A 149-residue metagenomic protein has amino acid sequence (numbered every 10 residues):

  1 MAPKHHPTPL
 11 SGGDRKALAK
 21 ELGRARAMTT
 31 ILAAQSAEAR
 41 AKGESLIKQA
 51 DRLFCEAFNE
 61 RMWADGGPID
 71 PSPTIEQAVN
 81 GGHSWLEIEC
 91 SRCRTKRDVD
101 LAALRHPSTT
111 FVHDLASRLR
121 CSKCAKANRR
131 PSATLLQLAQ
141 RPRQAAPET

Functional and structural regions predicted by a protein language model:
M1-G82, T110, P131-T149: Short, intrinsically disordered terminal segments enriched in charged and Pro/Gly residues
H83-W85, A116-L119: Flanking scaffold residues of small Cys/His-coordinated metal-binding clusters
I88-C93, C121-C124: Short cysteine-rich clusters marking metal-coordination/redox-active sites
T95-V112: Short recognition patches in nucleic-acid-associated and regulatory proteins
D98, R129-S132: Short functional micro-motifs and their immediate structural scaffolds
F111, R118, S122-A125: Alpha-helical transmembrane segments and their immediate juxtamembrane flanks in integral membrane proteins
